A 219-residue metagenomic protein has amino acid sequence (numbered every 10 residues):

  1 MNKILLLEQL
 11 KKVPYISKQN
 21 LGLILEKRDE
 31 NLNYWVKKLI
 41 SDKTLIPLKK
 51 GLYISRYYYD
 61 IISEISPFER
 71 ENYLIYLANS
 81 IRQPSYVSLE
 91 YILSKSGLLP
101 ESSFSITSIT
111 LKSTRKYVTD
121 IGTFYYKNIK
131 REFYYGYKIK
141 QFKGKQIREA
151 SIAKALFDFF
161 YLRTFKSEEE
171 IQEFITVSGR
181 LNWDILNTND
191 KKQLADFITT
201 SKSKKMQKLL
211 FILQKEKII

Functional and structural regions predicted by a protein language model:
M1-I81: Short beta-edge/loop segments at beta->alpha junctions of small alpha/beta modules that act as binding/recognition
Y15, Y86, A150: Short aromatic/basic micro-patch
K18, L89, I152-A153: Structural motif detector for alpha-helix initiation sites
E26, I40, G97, Y161-F165: Hydrophobic/aromatic-lined pockets within catalytic cores
R28, L99-P100, K204: Short coil/loop linkers at secondary-structure junctions
P47-L52, Y57, R70-D120, Y126-K130: Short gly/ser-rich loop at a beta-strand->alpha-helix junction or flexible surface loop bordering the NTP-binding
Y117, G122-E149: A contiguous pocket-lining binding segment that forms or flanks enzyme active sites
Y137-I219: Hydrophobic alpha-helical interaction segments
